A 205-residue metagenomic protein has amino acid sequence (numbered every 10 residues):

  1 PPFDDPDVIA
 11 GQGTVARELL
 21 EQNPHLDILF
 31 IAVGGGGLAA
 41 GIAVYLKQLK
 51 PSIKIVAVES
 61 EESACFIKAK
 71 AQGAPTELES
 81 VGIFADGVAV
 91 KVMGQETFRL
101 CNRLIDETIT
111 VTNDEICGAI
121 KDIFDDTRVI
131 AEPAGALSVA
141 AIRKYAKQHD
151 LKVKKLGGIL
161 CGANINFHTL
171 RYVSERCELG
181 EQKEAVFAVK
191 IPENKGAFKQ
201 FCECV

Functional and structural regions predicted by a protein language model:
P1-P2, A134: Residue-level detector of family-conserved "landmark" positions at structurally sensitive sites
P2-L104, K144-P192: Glycine-rich phosphate/pyrophosphate-binding loop at beta-loop-alpha junctions
G94-K154: Active-site-adjacent helical/loop segments in soluble small-molecule enzymes
L104, C204-V205: A general structural signal for short secondary-structure boundary/capping elements
E115, T169, A197-Q200: An acidic, carboxylate-rich microenvironment
E115-I116, A136, A163-I165, N194: Short, glycine-/Ser/Thr-/acidic-enriched flexible segments
A188-E203: Short, surface-exposed ligand-recognition loops at beta-strand->loop->(often short) alpha-helix junctions that present
